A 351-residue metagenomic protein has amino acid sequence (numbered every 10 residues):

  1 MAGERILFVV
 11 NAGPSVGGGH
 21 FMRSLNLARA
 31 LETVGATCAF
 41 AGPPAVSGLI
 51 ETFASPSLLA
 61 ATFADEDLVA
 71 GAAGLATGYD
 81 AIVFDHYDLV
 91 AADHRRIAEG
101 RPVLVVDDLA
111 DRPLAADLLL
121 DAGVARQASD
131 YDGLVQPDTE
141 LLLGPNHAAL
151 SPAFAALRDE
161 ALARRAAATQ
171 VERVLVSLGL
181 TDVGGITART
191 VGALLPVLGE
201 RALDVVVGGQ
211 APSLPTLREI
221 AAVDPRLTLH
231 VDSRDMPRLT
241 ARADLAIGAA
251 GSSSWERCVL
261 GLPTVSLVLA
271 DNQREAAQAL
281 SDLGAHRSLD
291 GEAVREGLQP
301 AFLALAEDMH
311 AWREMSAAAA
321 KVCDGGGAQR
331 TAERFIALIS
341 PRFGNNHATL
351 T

Functional and structural regions predicted by a protein language model:
F8-G18, R23-E32, A41-V135: Active-site and donor-binding regions of nucleotide-sugar-utilizing enzymes
G18, R234-A276: A donor-sugar binding/catalytic signature common to diverse glycosyltransferases and related nucleotide-sugar
A36-P44, L203-G209: Short internal beta-strands
A115-G185, Q210, L214: A nucleotide-sugar donor-handling region in carbohydrate enzymes
L162, A168-D244: Donor-nucleotide binding loops and adjacent catalytic segments primarily of GT-B fold Leloir glycosyltransferases
N272-F302: Change "using UDP/GDP/dTDP sugars" to "using nucleotide sugars
A311-G325: A short, well-ordered alpha-helix in the C-terminal region of glycosyltransferases
G325-T351: C-terminal alpha-helical cap of glycosyltransferases
